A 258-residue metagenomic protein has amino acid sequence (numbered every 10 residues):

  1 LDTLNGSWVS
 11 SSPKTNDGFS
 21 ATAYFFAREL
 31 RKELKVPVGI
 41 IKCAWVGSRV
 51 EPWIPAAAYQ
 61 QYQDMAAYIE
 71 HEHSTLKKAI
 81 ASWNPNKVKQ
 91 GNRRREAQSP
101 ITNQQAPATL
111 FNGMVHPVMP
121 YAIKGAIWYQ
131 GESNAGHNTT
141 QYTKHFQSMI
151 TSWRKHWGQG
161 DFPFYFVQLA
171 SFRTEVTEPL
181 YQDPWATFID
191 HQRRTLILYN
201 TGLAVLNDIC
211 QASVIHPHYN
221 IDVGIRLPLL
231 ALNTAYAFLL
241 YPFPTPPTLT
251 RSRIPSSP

Functional and structural regions predicted by a protein language model:
L1-F243, P247, R251, P258: Cell-envelope and extracellular/periplasmic
